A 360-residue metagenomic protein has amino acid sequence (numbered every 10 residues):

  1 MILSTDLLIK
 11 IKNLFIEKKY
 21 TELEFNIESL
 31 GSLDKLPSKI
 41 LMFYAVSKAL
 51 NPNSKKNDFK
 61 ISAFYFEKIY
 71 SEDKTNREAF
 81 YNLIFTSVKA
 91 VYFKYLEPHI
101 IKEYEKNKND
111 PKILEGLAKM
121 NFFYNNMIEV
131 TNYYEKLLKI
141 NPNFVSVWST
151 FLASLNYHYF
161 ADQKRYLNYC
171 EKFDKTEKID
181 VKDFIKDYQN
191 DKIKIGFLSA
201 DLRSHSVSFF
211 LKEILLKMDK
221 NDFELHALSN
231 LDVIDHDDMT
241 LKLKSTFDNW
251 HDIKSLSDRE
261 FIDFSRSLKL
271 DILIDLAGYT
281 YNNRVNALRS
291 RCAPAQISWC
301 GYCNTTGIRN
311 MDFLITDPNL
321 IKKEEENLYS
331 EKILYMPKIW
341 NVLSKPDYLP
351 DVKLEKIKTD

Functional and structural regions predicted by a protein language model:
M1-D360: Alpha-helical solenoid repeat scaffolds of the TPR/TPR-like class and their adjacent stem/linker regions that mediate
